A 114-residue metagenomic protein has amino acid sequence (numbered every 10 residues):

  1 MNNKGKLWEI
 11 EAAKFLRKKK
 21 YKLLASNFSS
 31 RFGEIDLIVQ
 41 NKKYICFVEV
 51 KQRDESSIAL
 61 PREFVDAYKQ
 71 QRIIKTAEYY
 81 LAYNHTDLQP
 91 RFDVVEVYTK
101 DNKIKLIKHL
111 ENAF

Functional and structural regions predicted by a protein language model:
M1-S26: Acidic-basic catalytic patches of nuclease active cores, encompassing PD-(D/E)XK and other metal-cofactor nuclease
K22, I45-F47, Q89: Hydrophobic "anchor" residues on beta-strands that sit immediately upstream of conserved functional sites
N27, F64, H109: Conserved beta-strand positions that form and line the central face of beta-propeller blades
S30-G33, K103: Short acidic/glycine-enriched loop/turn segments that link adjacent beta-strands
G33, Y44-C46, D93, K108: Protein kinase-like catalytic core scaffold
I35-S56, I73: Conserved catalytic cores of phosphodiester-cleaving nucleases, focusing on short active-site segments
I58-T86: Mid-chain, well-packed structural core segment of small domains
A82-F114: Domain-level recognition of nuclease-like catalytic cores that cleave nucleotide substrates
